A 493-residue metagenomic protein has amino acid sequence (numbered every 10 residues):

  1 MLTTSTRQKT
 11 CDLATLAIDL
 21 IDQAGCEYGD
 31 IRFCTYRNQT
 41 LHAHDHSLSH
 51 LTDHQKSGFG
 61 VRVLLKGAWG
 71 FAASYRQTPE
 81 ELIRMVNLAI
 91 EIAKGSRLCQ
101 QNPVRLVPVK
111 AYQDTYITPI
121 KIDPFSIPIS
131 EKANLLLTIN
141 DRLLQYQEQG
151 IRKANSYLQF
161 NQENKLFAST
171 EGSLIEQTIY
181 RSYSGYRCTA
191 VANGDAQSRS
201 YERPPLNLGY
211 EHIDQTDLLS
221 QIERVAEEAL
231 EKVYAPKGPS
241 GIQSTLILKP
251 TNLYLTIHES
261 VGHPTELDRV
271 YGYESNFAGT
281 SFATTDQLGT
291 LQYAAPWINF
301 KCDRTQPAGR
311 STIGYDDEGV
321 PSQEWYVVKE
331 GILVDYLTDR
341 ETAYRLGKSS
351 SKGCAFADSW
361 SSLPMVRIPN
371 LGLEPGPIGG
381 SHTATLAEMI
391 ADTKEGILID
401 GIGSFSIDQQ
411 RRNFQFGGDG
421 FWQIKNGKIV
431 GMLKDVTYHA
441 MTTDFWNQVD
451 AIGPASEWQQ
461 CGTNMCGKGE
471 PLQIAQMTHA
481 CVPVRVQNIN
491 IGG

Functional and structural regions predicted by a protein language model:
M1-E324, K329-I332, N426-K428, T442 (+2 more regions): Active-site bordering "gate/hinge" segments that shape substrate access to catalytic or cofactor-binding pockets
P239, S275-G493: Dual-mode signal for accessory low-complexity, basic/Gly-rich regions
